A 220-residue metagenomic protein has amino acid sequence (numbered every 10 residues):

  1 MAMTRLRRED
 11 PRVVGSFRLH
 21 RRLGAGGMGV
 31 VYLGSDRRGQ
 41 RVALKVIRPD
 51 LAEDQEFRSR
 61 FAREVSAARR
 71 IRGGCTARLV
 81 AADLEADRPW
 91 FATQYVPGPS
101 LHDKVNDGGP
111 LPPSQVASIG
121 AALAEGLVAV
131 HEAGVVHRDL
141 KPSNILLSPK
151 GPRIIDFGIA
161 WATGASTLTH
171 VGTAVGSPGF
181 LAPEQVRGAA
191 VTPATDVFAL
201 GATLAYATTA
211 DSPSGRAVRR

Functional and structural regions predicted by a protein language model:
M1-R220: Eukaryotic protein kinase
